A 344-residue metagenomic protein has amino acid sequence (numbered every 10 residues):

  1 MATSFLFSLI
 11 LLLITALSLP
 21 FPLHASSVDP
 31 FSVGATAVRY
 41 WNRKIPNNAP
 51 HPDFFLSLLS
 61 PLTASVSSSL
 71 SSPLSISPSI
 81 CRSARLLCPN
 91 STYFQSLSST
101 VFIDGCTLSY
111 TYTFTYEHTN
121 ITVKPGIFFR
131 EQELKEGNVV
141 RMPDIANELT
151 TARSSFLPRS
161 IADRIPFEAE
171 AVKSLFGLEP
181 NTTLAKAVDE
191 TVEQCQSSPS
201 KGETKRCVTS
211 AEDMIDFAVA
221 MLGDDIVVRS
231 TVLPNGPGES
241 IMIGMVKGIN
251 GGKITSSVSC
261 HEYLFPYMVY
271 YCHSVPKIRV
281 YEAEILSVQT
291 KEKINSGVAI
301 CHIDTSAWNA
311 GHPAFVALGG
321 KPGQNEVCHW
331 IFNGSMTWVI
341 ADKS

Functional and structural regions predicted by a protein language model:
A2-M214, T231, K343: Intrinsic-disorder-preferring feature that marks N-terminal prepro/targeting segments
D163-S344: Folded, disulfide-stabilized extracellular/luminal domains of secretory-pathway proteins
